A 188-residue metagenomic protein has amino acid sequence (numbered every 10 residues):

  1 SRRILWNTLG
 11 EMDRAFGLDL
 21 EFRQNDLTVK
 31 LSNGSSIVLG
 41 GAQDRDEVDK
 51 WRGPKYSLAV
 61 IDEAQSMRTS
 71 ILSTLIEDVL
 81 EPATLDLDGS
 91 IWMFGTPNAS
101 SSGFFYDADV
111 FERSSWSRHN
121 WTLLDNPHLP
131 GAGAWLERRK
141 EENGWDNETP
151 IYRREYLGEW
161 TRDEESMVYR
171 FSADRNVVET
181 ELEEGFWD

Functional and structural regions predicted by a protein language model:
R2-S57, W160: Inter-Walker segment of RecA-like/P-loop motor cores
T28-S32, D107-S115, N176-L182: Short, conserved catalytic or adaptor-binding loops enriched in Gly and charged residues
E47-K50, L80-E81, Y106-D107, E179-T180: Catalytic micro-motifs at enzyme active sites that drive phosphoryl/nucleotidyl and oxygen chemistry
Y56, V60, L87-S90: Short, surface-exposed connector motifs at secondary-structure boundaries
D62-A64: Walker B catalytic acidic pair
S66-W145: ASCE P-loop NTPase helicase motor core
P127-D188: ATPase catalytic-site recognition across NTP-hydrolyzing enzymes
